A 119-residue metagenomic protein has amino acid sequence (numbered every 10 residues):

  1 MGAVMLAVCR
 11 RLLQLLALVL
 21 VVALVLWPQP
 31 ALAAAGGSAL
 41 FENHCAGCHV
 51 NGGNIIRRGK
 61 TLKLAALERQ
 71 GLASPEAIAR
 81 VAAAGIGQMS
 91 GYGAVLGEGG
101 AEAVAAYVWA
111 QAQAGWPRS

Functional and structural regions predicted by a protein language model:
M1-A34, G115, S119: N-terminal export/targeting leaders of redox proteins
Q14, Q29, Q70, Q88 (+1 more regions): Residue-identity detector for glutamine
V21-L40, I56, S74-A77: Electrostatic cytochrome c docking/interface patches
A35, L72, V95-G99: Soluble non-cytosolic domains of exported or imported proteins
S38, V50-R80: Gly/Gly-Pro-rich "capping" loops immediately C-terminal to redox-active cysteine motifs in periplasmic/lumenal
F41-N51, M89, V104: The canonical Cys-X-X-Cys-His
N43, A73, A84-G87: Extracytoplasmic
I56-A65, V81-A112, W116-S119: Axial heme c-ligation environment in periplasmic c-type cytochrome domains
